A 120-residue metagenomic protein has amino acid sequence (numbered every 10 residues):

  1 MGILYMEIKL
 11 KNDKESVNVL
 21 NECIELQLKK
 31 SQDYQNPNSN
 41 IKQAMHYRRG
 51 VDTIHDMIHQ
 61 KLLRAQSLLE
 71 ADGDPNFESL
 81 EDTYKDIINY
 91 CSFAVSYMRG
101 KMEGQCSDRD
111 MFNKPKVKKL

Functional and structural regions predicted by a protein language model:
M1-L120: Intrinsically disordered, low-complexity regulatory regions that flank transcription factor DNA-binding cores
